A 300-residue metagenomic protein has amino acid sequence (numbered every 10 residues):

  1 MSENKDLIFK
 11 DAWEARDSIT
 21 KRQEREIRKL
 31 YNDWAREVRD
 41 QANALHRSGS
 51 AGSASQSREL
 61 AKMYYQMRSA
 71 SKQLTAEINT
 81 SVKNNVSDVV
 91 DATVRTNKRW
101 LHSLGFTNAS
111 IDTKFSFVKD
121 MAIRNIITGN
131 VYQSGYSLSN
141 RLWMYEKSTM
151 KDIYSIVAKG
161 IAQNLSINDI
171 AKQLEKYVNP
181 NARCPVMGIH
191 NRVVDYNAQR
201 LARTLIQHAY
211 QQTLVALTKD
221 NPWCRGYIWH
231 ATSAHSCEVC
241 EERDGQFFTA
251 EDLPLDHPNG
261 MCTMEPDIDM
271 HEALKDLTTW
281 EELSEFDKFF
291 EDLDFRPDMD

Functional and structural regions predicted by a protein language model:
M1-C184, M270-D300: N-terminal leader/targeting and assembly helices and adjacent pre-domain segments
P185-W280: Acidic, glycine-rich two-metal-ion catalytic cores of nucleic acid-processing enzymes
